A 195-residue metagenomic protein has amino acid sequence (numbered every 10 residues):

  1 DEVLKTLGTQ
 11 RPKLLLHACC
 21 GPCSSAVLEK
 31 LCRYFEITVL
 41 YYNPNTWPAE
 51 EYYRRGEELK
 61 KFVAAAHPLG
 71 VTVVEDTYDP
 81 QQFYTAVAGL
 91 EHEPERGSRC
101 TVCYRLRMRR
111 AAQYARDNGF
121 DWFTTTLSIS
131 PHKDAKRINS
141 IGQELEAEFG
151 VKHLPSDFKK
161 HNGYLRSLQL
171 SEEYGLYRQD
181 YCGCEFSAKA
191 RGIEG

Functional and structural regions predicted by a protein language model:
D1-G195: Nucleotide-activated chemistry modules centered on ATP-dependent adenylation/adenylyltransferase
